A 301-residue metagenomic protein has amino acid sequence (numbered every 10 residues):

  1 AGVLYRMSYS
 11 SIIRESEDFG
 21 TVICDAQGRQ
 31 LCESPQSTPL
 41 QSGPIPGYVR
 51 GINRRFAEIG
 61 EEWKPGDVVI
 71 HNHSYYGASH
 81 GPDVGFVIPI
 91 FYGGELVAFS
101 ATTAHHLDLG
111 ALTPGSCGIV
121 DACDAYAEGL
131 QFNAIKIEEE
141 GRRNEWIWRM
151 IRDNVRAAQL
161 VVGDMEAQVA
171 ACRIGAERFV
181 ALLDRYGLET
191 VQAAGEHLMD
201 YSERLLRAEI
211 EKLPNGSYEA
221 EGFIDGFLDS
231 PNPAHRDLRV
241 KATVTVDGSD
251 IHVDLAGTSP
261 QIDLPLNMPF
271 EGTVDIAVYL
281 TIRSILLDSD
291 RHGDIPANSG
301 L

Functional and structural regions predicted by a protein language model:
A1-S16, N53, A57-E61, I70-A78: Short, basic/aromatic recognition patches
L4-S16, W63-K64, V162, V180-E196 (+2 more regions): Flexible, glycine/charged-enriched surface loops at secondary-structure junctions
E15-D18, P82-V84: Short, small/polar residue-rich loop motifs at catalytic or cofactor-binding pockets
E33, L40-P44, G77, I151 (+3 more regions): Hydrophobic core positions in small helical hairpin nucleic-acid-binding modules
D83-G93, A101, V244-T245: A short, hydrophobic, proline-anchored segment that marks a local hinge/packing element in signaling and regulatory
L96-N154, I262-L264, G272, I276: Gly/Pro-rich active-site capping loops and adjacent beta-alpha segments that organize cofactor/substrate pockets
E128-E209: N-terminal leader/propeptide and maturation segments of large enzyme subunits in energy/redox metabolism and hydrolases
E177-P260: Accessory "access/gating" subregions that flank catalytic or transport cores
